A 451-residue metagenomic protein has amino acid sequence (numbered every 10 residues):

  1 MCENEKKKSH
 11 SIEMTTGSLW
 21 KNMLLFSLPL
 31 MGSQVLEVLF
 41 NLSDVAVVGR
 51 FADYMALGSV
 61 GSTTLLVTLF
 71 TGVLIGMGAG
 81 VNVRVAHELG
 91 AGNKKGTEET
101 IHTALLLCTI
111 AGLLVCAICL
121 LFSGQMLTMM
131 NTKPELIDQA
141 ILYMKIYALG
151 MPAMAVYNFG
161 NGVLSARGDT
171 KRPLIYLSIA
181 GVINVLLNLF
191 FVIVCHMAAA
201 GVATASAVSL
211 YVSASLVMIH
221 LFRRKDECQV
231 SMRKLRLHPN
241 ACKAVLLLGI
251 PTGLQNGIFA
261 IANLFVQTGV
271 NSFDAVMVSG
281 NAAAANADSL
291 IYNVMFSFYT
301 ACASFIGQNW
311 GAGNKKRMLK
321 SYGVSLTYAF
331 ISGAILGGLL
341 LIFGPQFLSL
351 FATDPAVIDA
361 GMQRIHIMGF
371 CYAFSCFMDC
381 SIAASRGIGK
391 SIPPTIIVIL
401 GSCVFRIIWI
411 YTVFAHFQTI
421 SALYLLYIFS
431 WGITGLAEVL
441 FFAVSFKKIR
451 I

Functional and structural regions predicted by a protein language model:
M1-S27, V85-P152, I183, V194-I250 (+2 more regions): Short alpha-helical transmembrane segments in multi-pass integral membrane proteins
L30-V83, Y147-M154, K243-Q308, A329-L336 (+3 more regions): Transmembrane helix-bundle signature of multi-pass secondary active exporters and lipid flippases
E37, N41, V45, G49 (+13 more regions): Juxtamembrane/transmembrane-helix interface segments of polytopic membrane transporters
L39-L42, F51-Y54, E88-A91, A166-R167 (+5 more regions): Helix-loop interface residues and adjacent transmembrane-helix termini in multi-pass membrane transporters, primarily
L42-V45, A117, F159-V163, V185-F190 (+7 more regions): Alpha-helical transmembrane segments of multipass membrane proteins
L57-A117, M154-P173, G280-G344, S375-V398 (+1 more regions): Small-residue-rich hydrophobic transmembrane alpha-helices
G78, Y147-S165, P173-G181, V202-V217 (+4 more regions): Short runs within selected transmembrane alpha-helices of multi-pass transporters and secretion channels
